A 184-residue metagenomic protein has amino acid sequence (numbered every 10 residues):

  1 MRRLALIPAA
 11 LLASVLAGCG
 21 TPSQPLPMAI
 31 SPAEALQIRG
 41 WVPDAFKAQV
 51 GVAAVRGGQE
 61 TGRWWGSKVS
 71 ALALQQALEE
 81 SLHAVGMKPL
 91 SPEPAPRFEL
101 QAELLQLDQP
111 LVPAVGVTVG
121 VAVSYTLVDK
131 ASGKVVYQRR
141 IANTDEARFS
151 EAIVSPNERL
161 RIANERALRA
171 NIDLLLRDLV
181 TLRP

Functional and structural regions predicted by a protein language model:
M1-C19: Sec-dependent bacterial lipoprotein signal peptides
C19-Q76, L179-P184: A structural "domain/chain start" motif
G20-A29, V85, P89-Q138, D145-E158: Surface-exposed short loop/turn segments
F46-Q49, V123-Y125, R159-I162: Short, intrinsically disordered/low-complexity patches at protein termini and at juxtamembrane boundaries
E60-V69, A131-R177: Short secondary-structure boundary motifs at beta->alpha junctions and helix caps
A71-H83, A95: Short alpha-helical interface patches
E79-M87, Q109, I172-P184: Sec-exported extracytoplasmic/periplasmic mature domains
